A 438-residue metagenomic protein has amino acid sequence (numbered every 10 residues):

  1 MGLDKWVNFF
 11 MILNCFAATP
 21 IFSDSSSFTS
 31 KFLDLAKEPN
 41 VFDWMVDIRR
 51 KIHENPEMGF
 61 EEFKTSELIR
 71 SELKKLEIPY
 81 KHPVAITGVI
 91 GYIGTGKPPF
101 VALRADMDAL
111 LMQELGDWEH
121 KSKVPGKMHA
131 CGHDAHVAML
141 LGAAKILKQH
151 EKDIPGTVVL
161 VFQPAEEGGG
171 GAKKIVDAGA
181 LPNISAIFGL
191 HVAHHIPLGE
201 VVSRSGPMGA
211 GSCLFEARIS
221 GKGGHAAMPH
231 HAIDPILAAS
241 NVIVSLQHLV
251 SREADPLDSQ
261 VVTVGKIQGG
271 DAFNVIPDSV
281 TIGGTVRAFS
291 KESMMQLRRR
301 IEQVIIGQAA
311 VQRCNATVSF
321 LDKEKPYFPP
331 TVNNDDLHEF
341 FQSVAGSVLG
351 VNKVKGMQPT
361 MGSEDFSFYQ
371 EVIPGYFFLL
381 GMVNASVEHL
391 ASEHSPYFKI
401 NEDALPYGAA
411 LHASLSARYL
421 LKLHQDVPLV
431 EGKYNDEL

Functional and structural regions predicted by a protein language model:
M1-W6, V159: Positively charged n-region of N-terminal signal peptides that target proteins for export
D4-S23: Cleavable N-terminal signal peptides of Sec/SRP-targeted secreted and luminal proteins
T19-S27, L237-L438: Metal-dependent amide/peptide-bond hydrolase catalytic core, centered on the "pita-bread" metallohydrolase fold
F22-H129, D134-P155: Acidic/His- and Gly-rich active-site-bordering loop/insert found across diverse amide/peptide-bond hydrolases
I52, G91, L103, H133 (+8 more regions): Divalent metal-coordination and catalytic microenvironments
I90, L110-M128, D134-A135, L147-P277 (+1 more regions): Histidine/acidic-residue-rich, glycine-tolerant segments that coordinate divalent metal ions
A102-R104, Q113, F215-A217, F377-V383: Non-cysteine beta-strand/loop elements that form the S-adenosyl-L-methionine
